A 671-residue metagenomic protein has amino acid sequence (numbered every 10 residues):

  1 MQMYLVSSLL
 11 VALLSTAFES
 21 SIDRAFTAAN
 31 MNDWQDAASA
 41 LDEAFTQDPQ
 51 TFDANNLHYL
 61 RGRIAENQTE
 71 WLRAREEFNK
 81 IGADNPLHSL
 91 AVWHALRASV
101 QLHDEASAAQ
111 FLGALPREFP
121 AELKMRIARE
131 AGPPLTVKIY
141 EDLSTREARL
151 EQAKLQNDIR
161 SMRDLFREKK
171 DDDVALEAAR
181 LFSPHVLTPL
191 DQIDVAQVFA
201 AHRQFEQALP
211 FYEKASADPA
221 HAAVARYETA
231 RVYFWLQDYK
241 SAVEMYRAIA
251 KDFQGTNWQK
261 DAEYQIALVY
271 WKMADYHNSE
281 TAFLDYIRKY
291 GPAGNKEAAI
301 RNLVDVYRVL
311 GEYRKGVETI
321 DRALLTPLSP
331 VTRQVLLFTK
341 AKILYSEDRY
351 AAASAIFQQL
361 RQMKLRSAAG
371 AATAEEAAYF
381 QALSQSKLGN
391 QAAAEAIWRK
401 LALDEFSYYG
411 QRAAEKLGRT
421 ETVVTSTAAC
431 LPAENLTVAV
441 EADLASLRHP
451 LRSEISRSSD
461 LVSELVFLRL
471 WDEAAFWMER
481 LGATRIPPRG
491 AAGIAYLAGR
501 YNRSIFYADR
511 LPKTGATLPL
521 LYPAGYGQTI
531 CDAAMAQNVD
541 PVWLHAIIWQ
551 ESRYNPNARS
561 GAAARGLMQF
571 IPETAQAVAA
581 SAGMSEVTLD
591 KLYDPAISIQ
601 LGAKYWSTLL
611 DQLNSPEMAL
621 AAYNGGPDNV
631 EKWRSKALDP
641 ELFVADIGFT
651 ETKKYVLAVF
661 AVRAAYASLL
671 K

Functional and structural regions predicted by a protein language model:
S20-E43, Q47, N67, A148-Q152 (+7 more regions): Alpha-helical segment of the N-proximal tetratricopeptide repeat
D23, L60, H94, R126 (+12 more regions): "A position-specific structural signal for the A-helix of alpha-solenoid helical repeats
F45-A54, F78-L90, L112-A128, Y140-T145 (+7 more regions): Short solvent-exposed coil/turn linkers within tandem alpha-helical repeat scaffolds
Q237, Y276, R301, L310-K315 (+11 more regions): Catalytic glycan-binding domains that act on GlcNAc-containing polysaccharides
